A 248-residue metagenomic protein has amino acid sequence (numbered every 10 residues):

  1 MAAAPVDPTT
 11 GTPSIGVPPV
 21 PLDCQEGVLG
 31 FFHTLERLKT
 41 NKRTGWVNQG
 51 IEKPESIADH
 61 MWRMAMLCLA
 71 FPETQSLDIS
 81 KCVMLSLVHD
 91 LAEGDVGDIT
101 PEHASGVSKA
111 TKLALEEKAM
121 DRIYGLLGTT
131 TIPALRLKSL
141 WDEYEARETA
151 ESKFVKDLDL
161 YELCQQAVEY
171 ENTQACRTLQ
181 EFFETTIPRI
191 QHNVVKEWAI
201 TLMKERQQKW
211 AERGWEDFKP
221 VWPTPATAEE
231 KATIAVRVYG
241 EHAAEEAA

Functional and structural regions predicted by a protein language model:
M1-A248: Alpha-helical, largely C-terminal catalytic domains that coordinate divalent metal ions via clustered Asp/Glu/His
